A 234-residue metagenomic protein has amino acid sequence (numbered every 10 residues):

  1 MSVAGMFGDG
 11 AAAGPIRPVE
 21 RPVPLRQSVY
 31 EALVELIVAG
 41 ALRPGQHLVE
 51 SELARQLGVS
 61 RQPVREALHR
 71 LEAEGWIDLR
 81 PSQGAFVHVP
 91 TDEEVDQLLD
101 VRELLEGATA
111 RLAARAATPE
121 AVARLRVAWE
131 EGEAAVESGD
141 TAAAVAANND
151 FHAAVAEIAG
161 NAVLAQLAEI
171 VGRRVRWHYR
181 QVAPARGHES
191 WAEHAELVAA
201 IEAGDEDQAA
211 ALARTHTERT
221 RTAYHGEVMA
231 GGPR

Functional and structural regions predicted by a protein language model:
M1-R115, H225-R234: Short linear motifs at protein or domain termini
S2, F7, R21-P22, R126-E133 (+3 more regions): C-terminal all-alpha effector/ligand-binding and dimerization domain of prokaryotic HTH-type transcriptional repressors
Y30, E50, V95-L98, E106 (+7 more regions): A general structural signal for well-ordered alpha-helical segments in protein cores
L36, G40, A162, V171-H178 (+2 more regions): A short secondary-structure junction motif
L42, D92-V95, E103, R115-V122 (+4 more regions): Alpha-helix boundary/capping and short turn/kink residues
G45-Q46, R80, A144-V145, L164-A168 (+1 more regions): Short, hydrophobic secondary-structure boundary micro-motifs
V101-A117, N149-A185: Hydrophobic, amphipathic alpha-helical faces that serve as interaction scaffolds
A108-A134: Amphipathic alpha-helical dimerization/coiled-coil segments that flank or bridge DNA-binding/regulatory modules
